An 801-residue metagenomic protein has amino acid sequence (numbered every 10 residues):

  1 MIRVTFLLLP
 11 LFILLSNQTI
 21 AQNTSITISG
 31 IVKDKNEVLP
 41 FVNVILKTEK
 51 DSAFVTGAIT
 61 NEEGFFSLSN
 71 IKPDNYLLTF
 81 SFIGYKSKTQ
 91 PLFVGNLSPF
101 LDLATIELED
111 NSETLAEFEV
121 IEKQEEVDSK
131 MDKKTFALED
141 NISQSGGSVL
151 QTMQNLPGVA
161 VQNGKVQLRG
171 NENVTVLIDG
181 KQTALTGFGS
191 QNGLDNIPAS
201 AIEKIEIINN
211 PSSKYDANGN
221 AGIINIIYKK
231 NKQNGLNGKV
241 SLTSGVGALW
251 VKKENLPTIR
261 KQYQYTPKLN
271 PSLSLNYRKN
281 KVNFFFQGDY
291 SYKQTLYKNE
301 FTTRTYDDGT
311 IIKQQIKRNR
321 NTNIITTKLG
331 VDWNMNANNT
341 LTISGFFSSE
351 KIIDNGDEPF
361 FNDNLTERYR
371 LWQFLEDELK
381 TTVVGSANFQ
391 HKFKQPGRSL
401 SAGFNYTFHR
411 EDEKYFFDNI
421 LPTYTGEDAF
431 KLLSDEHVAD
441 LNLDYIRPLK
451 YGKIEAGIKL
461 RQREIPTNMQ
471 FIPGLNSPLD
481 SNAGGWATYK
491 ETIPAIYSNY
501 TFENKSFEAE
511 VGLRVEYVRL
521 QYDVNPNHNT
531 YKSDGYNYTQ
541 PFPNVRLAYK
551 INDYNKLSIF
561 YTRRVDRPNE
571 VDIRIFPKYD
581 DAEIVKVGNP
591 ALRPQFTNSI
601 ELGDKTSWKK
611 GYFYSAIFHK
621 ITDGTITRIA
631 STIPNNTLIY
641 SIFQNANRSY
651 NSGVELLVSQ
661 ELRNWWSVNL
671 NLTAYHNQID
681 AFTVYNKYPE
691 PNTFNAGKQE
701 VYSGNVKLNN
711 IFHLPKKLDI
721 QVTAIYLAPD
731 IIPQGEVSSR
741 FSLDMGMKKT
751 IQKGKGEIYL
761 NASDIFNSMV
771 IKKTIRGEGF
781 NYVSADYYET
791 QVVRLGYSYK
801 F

Functional and structural regions predicted by a protein language model:
Q22-T24, F65, G95, E117 (+21 more regions): Membrane-proximal, glycine/serine-rich, low-complexity loop/turn segments characteristic of large bacterial
D34-E49: Short, ordered, surface-exposed loop/turn motifs in non-cytosolic proteins
K47-A53, L77-P91: A short, solvent-exposed loop/turn motif at the edges and junctions of modular extracellular/periplasmic domains
E49-F65: Short, acidic Ser/Thr/Gly-rich low-complexity loop/linker segments typical of extracellular and cell-surface proteins
V251-N255, Y297-G309, D354-R368, D412-L421 (+10 more regions): Outer-membrane beta-barrel translocator domains and adjoining extracellular loop/strand segments of Gram-negative
D428, E455-Y554, V684: Signature of Gram-negative outer-membrane beta-barrel scaffolds
V438-N442, A483-G485, Y489-I493, N589 (+6 more regions): Outer membrane beta-barrel strand-and-loop segments of large Gram-negative receptors, especially TonB-dependent
Q644-L727: Gram-negative outer-membrane beta-barrel transporters
